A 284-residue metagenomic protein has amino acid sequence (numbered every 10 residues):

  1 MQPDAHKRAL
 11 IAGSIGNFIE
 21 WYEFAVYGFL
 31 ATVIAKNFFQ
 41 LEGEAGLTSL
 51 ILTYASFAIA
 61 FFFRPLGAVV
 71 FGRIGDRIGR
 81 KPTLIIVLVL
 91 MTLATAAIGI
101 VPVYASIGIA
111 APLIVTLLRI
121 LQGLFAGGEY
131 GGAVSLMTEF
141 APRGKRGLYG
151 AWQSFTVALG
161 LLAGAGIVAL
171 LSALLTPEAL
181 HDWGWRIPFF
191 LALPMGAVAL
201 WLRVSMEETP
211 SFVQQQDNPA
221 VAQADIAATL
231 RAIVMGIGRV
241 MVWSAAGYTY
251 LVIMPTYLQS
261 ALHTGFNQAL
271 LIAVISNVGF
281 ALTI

Functional and structural regions predicted by a protein language model:
G28, T229-F280: Extracytoplasmic gate region of multi-pass secondary transporters
F29, V33, A96-G99, A158-L175 (+1 more regions): A gly/Pro-rich, aromatic-decorated transmembrane alpha-helix motif that marks the paired, flexible gating helices
A31-L66, I109, L113: Extracellular/periplasmic helix-loop-helix junction of adjacent transmembrane segments in MFS-like secondary
Q40, V89-G108: C-terminal ends and interior cores of transmembrane alpha-helices in multi-pass membrane transporters/permeases
Y54-R73, L90-A94, L159, V274-I284: Central cavity-lining transmembrane alpha-helices of secondary-active solute carriers, predominantly the Major
V101, I107-G127: Hydrophobic core of transmembrane alpha-helices in multi-pass small-molecule transporters, especially MFS/SLC-type
F125, G147-S172, M195: Glycine-rich segments within core transmembrane alpha-helices of 12-TM secondary carriers
V204-A222: Flexible cytoplasmic inter-helical loops of multi-pass small-molecule transporters
